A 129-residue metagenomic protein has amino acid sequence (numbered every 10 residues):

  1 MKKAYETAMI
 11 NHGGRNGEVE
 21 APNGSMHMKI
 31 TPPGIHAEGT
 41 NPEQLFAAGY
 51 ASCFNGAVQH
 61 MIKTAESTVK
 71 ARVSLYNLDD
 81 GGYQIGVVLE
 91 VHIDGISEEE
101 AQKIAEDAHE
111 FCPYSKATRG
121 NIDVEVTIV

Functional and structural regions predicted by a protein language model:
M1-A48, N55-V129: Extended beta-strand/beta-hairpin segments
